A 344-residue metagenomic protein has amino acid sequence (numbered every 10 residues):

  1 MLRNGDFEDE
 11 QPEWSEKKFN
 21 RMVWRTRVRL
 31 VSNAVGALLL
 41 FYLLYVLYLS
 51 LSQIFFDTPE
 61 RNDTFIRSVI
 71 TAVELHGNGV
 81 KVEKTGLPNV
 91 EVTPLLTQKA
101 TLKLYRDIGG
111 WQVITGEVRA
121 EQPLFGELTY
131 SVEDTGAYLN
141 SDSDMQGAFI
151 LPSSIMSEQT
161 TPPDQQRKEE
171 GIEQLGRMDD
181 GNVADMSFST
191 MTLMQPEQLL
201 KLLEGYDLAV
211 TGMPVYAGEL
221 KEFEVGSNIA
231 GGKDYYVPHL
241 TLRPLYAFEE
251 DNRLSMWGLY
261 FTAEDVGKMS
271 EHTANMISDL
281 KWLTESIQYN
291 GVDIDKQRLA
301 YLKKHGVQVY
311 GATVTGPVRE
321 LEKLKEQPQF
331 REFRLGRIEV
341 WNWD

Functional and structural regions predicted by a protein language model:
M1-T26: N-terminal Lys/Arg-rich, disordered targeting/topogenic segments
G5, M191-M194, T315-R319: Short, flexible beta-strand-to-coil junctions
W24, L43-Y45, L49, P88 (+2 more regions): Soluble, non-membrane globular domain cores that form compact, hydrophobic packing and curved binding surfaces
R29-S50: Hydrophobic membrane-insertion alpha-helices, especially the h-region of bacterial N-terminal signal peptides
L51-V69: Alpha-helical transmembrane signal-anchor/signal-peptide segments
F65-K99: Short extracytoplasmic
G110-D251: Extracytoplasmic beta-rich ectodomain segments of secreted or membrane-anchored proteins
A247-D344: Extracytoplasmic/luminal low-complexity segments enriched in Pro/Gly and acidic/polar residues that act as flexible
